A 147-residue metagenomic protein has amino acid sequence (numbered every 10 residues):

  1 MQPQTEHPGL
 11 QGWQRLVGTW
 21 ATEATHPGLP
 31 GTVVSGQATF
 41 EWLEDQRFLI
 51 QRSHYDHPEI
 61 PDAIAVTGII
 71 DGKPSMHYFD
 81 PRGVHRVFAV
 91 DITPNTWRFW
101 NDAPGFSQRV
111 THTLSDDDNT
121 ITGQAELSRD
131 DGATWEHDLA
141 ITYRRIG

Functional and structural regions predicted by a protein language model:
Q2, L127-G147: Edge beta-strand at a domain terminus
P3-L10, T22-R109: Central antiparallel beta-sheet cores of small beta-barrel/beta-sandwich binding domains
V17-A24, I121-G123: A short, Trp-centered hydrophobic/proline-enriched beta-strand micro-motif
V17-T19, D71-K73, D118: A short, compositionally biased
Q51, T122-A125: Short, hydrophobic/proline-enriched secondary-structure or compact coil segments at domain edges
N101-A103, D116, A125-L127: Short leucine-rich amphipathic alpha-helical surface patches
T113-N119: Beta-rich strand-turn-strand
